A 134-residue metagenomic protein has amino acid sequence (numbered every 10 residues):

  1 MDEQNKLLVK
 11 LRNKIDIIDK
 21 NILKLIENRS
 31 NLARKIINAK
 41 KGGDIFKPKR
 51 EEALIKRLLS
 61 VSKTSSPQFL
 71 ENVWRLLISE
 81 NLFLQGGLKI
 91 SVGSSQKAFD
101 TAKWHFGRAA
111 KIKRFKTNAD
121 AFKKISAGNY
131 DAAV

Functional and structural regions predicted by a protein language model:
M1-V134: Domain-level signature for soluble enzymes in the chorismate/prephenate branch of the shikimate pathway
